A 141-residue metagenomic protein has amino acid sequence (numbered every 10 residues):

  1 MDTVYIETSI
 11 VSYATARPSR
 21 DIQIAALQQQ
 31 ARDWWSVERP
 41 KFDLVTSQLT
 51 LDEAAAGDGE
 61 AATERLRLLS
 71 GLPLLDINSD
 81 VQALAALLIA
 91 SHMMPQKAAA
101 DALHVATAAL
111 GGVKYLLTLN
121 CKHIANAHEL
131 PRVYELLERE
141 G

Functional and structural regions predicted by a protein language model:
M1-T46, E53-L66, A90-Q96, L130-V133: Short, well-structured N-terminal submotif of metal-dependent ribonuclease cores
T8, Q48, L119-C121: Short secondary-structure boundary segments
P40, S70-L72, G141: A short helix-to-beta-strand connector/capping loop
T50-E53, H123: Short histidine/acidic/glycine/proline-rich micro-motifs that form metal- and phosphate-coordinating active-site loops
G71-R132: Active-site neighborhoods of divalent-metal-dependent phosphate/nucleic-acid chemistry enzymes
E135-G141: Short, intrinsically disordered, charge-balanced linker/junction segments flanking boundaries in proteins
